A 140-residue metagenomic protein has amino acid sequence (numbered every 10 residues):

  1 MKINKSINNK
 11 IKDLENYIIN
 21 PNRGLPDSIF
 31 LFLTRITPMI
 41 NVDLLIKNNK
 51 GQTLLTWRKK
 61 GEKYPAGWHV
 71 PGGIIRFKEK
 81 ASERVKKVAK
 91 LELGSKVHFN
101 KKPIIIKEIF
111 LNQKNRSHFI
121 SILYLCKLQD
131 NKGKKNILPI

Functional and structural regions predicted by a protein language model:
M1-S6, E62-A66, F77, G133-I140: Nudix hydrolase/Nudix homology domain
K2-D43, L123: Acidic, metal-coordinating catalytic segment for phosphate/diphosphate chemistry, firing primarily on the Nudix
T37-N41, K63-P65, H69-V70, H98-K101 (+1 more regions): Short connector loops at helix/strand junctions that flank enzyme active sites, especially segments positioning acidic
Q52, D130-K135: Short helix-loop capping/hinge motifs at secondary-structure junctions, enriched in acidic/polar residues
Q52-E92: Conserved Nudix-box catalytic region and its N-terminal flanking loop in Nudix hydrolases and closely related
G94-K132: Active-site segment of metal-dependent pyrophosphate-handling enzymes, primarily the Nudix hydrolase catalytic core
